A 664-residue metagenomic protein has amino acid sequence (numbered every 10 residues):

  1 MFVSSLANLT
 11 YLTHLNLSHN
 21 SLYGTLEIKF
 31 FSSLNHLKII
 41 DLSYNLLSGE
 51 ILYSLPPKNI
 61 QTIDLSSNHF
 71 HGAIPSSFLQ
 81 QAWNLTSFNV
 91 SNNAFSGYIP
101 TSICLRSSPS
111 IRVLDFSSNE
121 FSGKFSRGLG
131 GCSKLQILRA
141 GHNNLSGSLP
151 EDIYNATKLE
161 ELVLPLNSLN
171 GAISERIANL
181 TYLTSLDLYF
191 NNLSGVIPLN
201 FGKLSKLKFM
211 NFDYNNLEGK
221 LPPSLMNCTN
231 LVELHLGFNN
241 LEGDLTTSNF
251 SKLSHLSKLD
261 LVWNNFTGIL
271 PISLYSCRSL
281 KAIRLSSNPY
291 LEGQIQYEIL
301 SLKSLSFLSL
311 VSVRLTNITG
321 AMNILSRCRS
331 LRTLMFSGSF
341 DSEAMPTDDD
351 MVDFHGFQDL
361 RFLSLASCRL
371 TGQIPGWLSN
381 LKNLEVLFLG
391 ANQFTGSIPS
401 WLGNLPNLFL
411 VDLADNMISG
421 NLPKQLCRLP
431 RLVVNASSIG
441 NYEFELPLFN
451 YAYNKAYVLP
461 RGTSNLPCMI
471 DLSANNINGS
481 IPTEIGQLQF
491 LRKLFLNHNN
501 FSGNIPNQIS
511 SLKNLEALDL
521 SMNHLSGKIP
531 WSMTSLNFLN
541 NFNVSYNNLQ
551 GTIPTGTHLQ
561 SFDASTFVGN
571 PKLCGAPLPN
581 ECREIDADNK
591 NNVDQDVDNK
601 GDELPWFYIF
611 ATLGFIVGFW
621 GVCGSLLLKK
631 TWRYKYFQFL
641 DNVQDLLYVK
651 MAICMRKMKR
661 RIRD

Functional and structural regions predicted by a protein language model:
M1-D664: Plant-biased, solvent-exposed loop and capping regions within N-terminal extracellular ligand-binding ectodomains
